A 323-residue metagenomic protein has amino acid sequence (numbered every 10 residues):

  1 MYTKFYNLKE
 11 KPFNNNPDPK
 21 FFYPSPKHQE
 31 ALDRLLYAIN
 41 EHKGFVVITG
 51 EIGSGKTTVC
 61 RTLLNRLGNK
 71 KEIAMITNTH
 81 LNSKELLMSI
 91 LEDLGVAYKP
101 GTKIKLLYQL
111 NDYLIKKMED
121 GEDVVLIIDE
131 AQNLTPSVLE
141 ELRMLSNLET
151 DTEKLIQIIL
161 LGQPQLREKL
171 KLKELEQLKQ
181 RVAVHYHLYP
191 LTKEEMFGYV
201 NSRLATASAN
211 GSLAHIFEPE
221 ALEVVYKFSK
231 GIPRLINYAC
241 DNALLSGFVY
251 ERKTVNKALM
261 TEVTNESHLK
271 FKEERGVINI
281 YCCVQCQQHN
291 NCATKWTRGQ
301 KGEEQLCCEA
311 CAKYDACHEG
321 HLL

Functional and structural regions predicted by a protein language model:
M1-H42, E273-V277, Y281: A short, basic N-terminal segment
K11-F13, E72, L81-P100: Conserved NTP-binding/hydrolysis module of P-loop NTPases
E41-T62, T79: Walker A/P-loop nucleotide-binding motif
L63-R66, L166-R181: Short regulatory helix/loop adjacent to the ATP-binding pocket of P-loop NTPases
I76-H80, L170-K171, A183-M196: Conserved AAA+ ATPase "SRH/arginine-finger" region at the nucleotide-binding site
N82-L86, A97-E141, T150-K154, T192-M196 (+2 more regions): Mid-core helix/loop region of P-loop NTP-binding domains shared across ATPases and GTPases
A205-Q285: C-terminal alpha-helical "lid" subdomain
G276-L323: Cysteine-centered metal-binding/redox modules
